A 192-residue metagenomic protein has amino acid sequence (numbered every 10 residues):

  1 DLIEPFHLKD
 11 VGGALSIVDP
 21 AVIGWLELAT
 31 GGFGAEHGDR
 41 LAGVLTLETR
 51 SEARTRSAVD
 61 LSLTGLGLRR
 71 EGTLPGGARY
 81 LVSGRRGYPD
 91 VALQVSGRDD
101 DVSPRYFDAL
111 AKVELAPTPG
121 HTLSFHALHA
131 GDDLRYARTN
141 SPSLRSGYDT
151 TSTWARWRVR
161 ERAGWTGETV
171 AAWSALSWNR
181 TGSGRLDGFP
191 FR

Functional and structural regions predicted by a protein language model:
D1-P5, G32-A35, G67, P89: Short beta-strands and strand-coil junctions in structured, solvent-facing domains, enriched
L2-L28, P104: Short acidic/polar hinge/loop motifs at secondary-structure boundaries that mediate gating or recognition
G12-I17, L28-G31, A35-S57, L68: N-terminal periplasmic accessory domains that precede and gate Gram-negative outer-membrane beta-barrel machines
G13, I23, R40-A42, L63-G65 (+3 more regions): Transmembrane beta-barrel architecture of outer-membrane proteins
S62-R86, D99-D133, L144-W173: Transmembrane beta-barrel wall of Gram-negative outer-membrane proteins
A92-R98, A130, R135-S143, A171-S174 (+1 more regions): Outer-membrane beta-barrel translocator domains and adjoining extracellular loop/strand segments of Gram-negative
